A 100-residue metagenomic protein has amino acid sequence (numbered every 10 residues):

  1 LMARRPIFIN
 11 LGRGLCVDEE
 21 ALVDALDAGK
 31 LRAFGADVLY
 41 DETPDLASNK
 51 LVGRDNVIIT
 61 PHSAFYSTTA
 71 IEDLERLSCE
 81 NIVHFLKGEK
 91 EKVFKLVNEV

Functional and structural regions predicted by a protein language model:
R5-I7, L11-V100: Rossmann-like dinucleotide-binding domain for NAD(H)/NADP(H)
